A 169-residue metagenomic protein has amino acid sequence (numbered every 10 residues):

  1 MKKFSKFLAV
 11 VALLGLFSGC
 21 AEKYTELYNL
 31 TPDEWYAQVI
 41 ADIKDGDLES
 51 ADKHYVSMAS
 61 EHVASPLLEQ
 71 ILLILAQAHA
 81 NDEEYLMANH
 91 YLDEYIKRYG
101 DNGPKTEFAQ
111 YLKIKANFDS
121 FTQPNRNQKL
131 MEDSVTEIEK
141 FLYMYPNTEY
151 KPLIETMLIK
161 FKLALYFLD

Functional and structural regions predicted by a protein language model:
K2-F4, L16-D169: Acidic, polar-rich low-complexity tracts and alpha-helical solenoid repeat scaffolds
A9-L16: Bacterial N-terminal signal peptides
